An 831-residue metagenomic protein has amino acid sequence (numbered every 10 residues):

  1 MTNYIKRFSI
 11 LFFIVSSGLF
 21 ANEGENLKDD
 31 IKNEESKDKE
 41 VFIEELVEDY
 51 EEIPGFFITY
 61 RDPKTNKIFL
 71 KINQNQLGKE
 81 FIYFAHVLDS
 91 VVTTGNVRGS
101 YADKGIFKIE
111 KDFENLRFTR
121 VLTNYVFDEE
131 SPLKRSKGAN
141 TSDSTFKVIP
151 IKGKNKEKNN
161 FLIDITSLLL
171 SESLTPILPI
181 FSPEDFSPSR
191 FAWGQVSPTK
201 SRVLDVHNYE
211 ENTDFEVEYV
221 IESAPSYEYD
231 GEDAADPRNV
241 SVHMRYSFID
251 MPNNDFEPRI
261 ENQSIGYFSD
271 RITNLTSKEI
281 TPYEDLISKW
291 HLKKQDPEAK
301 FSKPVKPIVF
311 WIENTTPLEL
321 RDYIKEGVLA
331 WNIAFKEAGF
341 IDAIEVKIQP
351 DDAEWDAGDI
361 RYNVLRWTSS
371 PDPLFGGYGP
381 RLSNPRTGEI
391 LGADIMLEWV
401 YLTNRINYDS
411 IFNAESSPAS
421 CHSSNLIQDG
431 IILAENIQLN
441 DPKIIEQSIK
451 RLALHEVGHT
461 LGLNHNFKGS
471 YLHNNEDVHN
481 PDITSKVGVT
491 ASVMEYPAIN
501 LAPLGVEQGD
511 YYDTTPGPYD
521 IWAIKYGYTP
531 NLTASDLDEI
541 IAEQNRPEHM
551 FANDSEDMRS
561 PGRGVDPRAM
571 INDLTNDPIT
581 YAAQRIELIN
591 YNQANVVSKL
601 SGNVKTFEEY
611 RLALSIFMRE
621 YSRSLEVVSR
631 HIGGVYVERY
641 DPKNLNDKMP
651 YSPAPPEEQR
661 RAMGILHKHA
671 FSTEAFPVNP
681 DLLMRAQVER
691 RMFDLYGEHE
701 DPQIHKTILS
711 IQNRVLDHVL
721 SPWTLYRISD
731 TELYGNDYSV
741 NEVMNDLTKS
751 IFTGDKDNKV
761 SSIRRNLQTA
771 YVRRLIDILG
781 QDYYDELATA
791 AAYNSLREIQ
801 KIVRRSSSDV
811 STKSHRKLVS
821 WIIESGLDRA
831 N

Functional and structural regions predicted by a protein language model:
M1-S9: Bacterial N-terminal signal peptides that target proteins for export
F12-A21: Hydrophobic h-region of N-terminal signal peptides that target proteins for export in Gram-negative bacteria
E25-T316, A334, A338, Q349-N440 (+6 more regions): Auxiliary tRNA-acceptor-end handling modules of aminoacyl-tRNA synthetases
L70, W331, G388, H455 (+1 more regions): Divalent metal-coordination and catalytic microenvironments
L329-F340, G458-H459, L463, I499 (+2 more regions): Sec-exported extracytoplasmic/periplasmic mature domains
I348-S370, L374, Q447-P503: The catalytic-center signature of Zn2+-dependent metalloproteases
E389-N407, A453, V457-G458, P503-L504 (+2 more regions): Extended catalytic-interface subdomain
I444, S470-N831: Conserved catalytic/binding loops enriched for acidic/polar residues
